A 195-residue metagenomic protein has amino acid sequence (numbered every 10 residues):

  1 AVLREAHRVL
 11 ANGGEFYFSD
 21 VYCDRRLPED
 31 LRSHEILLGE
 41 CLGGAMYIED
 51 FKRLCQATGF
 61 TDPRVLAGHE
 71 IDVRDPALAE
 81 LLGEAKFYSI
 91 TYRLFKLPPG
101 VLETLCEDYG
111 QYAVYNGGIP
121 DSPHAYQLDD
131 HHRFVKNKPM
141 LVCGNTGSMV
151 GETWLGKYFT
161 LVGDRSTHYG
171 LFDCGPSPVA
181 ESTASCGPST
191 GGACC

Functional and structural regions predicted by a protein language model:
V2, L31-S33, L78-E80: Short, glycine/charged-enriched secondary-structure capping and boundary segments
V2-E15: A short glycine-rich, Lys/Arg-flanked "PGG" loop and its adjoining helix->strand segment in the class I
F18-D20: Acidic carboxylate diad motif detector
Y22-L42: Short, glycine-/aromatic-enriched active-site segment of Class I SAM-dependent methyltransferases
L37-A45, E80, E84: Short, surface-exposed loop/turn motifs that are enriched in glycine and acidic residues and include a nearby proline
G43-V65: Short alpha-helix
T58-E70, D75-C195: C-terminal lobe and adjacent flexible extensions of AdoMet/dcAdoMet transferase-like proteins
